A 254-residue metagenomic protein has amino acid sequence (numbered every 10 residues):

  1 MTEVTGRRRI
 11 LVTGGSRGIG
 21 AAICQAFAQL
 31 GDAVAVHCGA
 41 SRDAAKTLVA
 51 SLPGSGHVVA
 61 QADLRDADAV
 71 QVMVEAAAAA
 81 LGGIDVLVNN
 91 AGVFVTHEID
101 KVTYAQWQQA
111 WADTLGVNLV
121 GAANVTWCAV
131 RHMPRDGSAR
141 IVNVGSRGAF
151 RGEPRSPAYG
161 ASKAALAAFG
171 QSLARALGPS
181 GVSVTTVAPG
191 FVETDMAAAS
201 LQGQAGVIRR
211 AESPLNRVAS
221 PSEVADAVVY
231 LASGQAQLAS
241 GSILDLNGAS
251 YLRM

Functional and structural regions predicted by a protein language model:
S16-R17: Conserved glycine-rich cofactor-binding loop
Q71, F94-A112, R155-A158, A198-L201: Conserved mid-core segment of classical short-chain dehydrogenase/reductases
T126, S162, G170: Active-site helix of classical SDR
R131, R175-A176: Alpha-helical segment proximal to the catalytic Tyr-Lys
S146: Residue(s) in the substrate-gating loop at a strand-loop-helix junction that position the organic substrate next
R151, L215, V229, S240-M254: Short C-terminal tail/terminal secondary-structure segment of NAD(P)H-dependent dehydrogenase/reductase domains
G178, S183, A239-G241: Short, small/polar-rich loop/turn modules that mediate ligand/substrate recognition or access, typified
